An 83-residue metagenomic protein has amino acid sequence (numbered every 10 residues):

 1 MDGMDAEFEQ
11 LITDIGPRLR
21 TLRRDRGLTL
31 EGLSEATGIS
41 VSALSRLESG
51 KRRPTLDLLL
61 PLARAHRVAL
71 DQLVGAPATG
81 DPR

Functional and structural regions predicted by a protein language model:
M1-L11: N-terminal flexible/basic segments that precede or flank functional cores
P17-E35: Short basic helix-loop element that most often maps to the first helix and adjoining turn of HTH DNA-binding modules
L19, L30, V41-A43, L56-L59: Helix-turn-helix DNA-binding elements, focusing on the entry/boundary residues of the two helices that contact DNA
L19, L33-S34, L44-L47, L73: Conserved hydrophobic/aromatic packing and binding residues within compact polymer-binding modules
G38-R52: Recognition helix of helix-turn-helix/homeodomain-like DNA-binding domains that insert into the DNA major groove
D57-Q72: DNA major-groove recognition helix of helix-turn-helix/homeodomain DNA-binding modules
G75-R83: Short, charged recognition helix plus adjacent turn of helix-turn-helix-like nucleic-acid-binding domains
